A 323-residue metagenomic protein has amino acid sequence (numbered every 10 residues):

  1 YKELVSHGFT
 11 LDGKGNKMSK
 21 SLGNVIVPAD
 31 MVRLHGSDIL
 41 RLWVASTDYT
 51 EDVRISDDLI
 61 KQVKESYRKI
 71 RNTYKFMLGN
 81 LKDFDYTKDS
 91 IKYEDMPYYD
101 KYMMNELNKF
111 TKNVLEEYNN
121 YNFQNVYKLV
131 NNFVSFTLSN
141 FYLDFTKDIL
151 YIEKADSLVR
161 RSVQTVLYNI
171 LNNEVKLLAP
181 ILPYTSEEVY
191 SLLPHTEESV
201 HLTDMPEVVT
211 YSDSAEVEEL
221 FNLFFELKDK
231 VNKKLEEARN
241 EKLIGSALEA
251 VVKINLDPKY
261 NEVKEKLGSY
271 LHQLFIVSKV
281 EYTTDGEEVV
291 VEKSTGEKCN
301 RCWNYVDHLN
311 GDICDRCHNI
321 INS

Functional and structural regions predicted by a protein language model:
L4-V5, I39-S46, R71-M77, V130-V134 (+3 more regions): Short alpha-helical scaffolding segments that buttress acidic/His motifs in well-ordered protein cores
F9-K14, M18-M96, P194-T196, I244: Catalytic adenosine-cofactor/nucleotide-binding cores of aminoacyl-tRNA synthetases and other
E65-L78, Y98-F110, K128-L150: Core structural elements
F84-K112, L143-K234, E241, G245-L256 (+2 more regions): Acidic, turn-prone loop/beta-hairpin segments
Y118-N125: Short helix-adjacent coil turns
R239-E241, E249-E297: A broadly conserved sequence feature marking short terminus-proximal activation segments in nucleic acid-centric
C299-C302, C314-C317: Short cysteine-rich clusters marking metal-coordination/redox-active sites
V306-L309, H318-I321: Cys/His-rich microdomains that often coordinate metals
